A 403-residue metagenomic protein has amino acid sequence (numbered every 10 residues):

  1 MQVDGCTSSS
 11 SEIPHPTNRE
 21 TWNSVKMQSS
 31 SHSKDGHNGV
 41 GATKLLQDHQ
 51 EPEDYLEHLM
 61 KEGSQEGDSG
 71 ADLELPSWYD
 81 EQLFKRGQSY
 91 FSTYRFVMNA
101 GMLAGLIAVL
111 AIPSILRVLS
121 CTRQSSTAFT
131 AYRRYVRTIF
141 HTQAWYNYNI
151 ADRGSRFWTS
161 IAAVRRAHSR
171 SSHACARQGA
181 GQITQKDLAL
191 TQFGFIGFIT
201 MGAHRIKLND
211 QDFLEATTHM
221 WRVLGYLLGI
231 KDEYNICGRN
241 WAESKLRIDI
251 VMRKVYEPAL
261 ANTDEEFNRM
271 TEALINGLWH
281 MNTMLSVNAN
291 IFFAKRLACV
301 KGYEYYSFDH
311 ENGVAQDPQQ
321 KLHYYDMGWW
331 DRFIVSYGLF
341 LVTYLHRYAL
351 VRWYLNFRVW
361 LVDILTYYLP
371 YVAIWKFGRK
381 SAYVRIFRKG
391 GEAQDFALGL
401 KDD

Functional and structural regions predicted by a protein language model:
M1-D403: Mature, function-bearing regions of proteins
